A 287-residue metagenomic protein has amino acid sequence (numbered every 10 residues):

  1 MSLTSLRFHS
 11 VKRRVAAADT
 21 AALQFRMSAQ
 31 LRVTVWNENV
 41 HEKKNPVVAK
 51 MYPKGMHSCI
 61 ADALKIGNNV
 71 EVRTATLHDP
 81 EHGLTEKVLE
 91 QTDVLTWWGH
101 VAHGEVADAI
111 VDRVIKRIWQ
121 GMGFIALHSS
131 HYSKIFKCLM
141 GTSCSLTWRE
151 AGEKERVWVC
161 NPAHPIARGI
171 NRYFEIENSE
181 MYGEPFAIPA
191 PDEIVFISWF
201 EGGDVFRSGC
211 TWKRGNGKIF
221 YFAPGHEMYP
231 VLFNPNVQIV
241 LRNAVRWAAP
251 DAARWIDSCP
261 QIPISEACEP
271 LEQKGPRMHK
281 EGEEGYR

Functional and structural regions predicted by a protein language model:
F8-V11, V15, F25-Q30, F206 (+1 more regions): Extracellular ligand-binding/catalytic regions of CAZymes and related secreted enzymes and adhesion modules
S28-K44: Short beta-strand segments enriched in small/hydrophobic residues
T34-W36, L127, F222: Short hydrophobic segments within beta-strands
H41-N45, D204, P230-V231: Short, solvent-exposed loop/turn elements at domain surfaces
A49-S133, G285: Helical hinge/lid and interdomain linker segments adjacent to catalytic or ligand-binding clefts that mediate domain
E71-R73, L146-A223, D257-S258, E272-R277 (+1 more regions): Catalytic beta-strand/loop cores that center a nucleophilic Ser/Cys/Thr and support acyl-enzyme chemistry
A102-I170: A glycine-rich, often tryptophan-bearing local segment used as a flexible ligand/cofactor-contacting loop or short
